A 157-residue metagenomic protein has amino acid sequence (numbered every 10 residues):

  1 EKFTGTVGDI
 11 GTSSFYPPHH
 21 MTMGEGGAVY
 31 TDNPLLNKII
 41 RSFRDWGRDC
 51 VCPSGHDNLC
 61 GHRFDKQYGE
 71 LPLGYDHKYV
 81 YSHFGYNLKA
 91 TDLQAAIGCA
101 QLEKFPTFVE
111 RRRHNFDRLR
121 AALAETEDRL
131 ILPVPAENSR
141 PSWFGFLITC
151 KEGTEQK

Functional and structural regions predicted by a protein language model:
E1-M23, K38, K78-V80: Conserved active-site segment immediately N-terminal to the catalytic lysine that forms the internal aldimine
K2, D32-N33: Acidic, low-complexity intrinsically disordered segments
G5, V29, Y86: Residues that recognize and position ribonucleotide moieties
T12, A28, G145-L147: Short aromatic/hydrophobic contact patches that present stacked aromatics for nucleic-acid/ligand binding
S14, G27-D32, H62-D65: Short beta-strand-to-turn element immediately C-terminal to the catalytic PLP-Schiff-base lysine in fold type I
M23-G26, G98: Adenylate-forming
P34-K157: PLP-dependent aminotransferase class I/II
